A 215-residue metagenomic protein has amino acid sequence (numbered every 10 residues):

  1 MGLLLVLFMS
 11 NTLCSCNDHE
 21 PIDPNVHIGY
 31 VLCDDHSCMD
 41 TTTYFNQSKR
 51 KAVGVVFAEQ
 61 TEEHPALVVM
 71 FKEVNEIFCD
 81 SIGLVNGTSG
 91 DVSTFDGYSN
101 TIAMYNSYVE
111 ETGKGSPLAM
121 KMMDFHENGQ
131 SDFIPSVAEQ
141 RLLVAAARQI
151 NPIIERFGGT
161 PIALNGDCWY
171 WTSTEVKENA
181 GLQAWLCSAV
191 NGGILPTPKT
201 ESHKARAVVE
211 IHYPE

Functional and structural regions predicted by a protein language model:
G2-S10: Sec-dependent N-terminal signal peptides
N11-S15: C-terminal motif of bacterial Sec signal peptides marking the signal peptidase cleavage site
C16-N128, K199-E215: Short, compositionally biased
L67-M70, F133-P135, W169-T172, R206-A207: Structural recognition of the beta-strand scaffold that forms the well-ordered cores of secreted hydrolase catalytic
G115-S131, V137-N191: An exposed tryptophan-centered "aromatic clamp" motif
N191-P198: Carbohydrate-recognition loop of C-type lectin domains
